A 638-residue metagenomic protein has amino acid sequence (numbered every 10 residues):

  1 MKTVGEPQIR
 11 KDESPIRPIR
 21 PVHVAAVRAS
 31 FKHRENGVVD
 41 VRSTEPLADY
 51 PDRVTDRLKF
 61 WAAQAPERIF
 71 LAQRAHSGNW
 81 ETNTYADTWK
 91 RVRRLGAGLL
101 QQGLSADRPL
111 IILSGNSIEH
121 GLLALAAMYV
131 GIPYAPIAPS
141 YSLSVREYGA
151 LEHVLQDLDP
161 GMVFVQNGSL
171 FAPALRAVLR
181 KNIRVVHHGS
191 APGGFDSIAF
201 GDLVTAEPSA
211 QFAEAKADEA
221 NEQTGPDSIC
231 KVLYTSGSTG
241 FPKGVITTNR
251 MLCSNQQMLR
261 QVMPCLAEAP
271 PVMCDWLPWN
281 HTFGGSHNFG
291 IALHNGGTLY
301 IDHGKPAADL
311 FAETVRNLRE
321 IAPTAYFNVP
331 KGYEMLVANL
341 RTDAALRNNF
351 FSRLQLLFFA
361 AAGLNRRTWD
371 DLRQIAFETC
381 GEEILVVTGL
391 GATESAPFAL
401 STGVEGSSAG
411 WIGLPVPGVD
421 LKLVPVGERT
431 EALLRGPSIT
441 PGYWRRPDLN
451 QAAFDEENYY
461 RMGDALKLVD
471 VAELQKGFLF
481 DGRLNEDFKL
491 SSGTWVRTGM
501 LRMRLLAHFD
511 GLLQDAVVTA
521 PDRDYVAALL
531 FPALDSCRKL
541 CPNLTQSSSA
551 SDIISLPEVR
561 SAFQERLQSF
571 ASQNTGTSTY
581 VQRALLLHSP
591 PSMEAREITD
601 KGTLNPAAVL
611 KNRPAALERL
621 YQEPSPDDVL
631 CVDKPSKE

Functional and structural regions predicted by a protein language model:
K2-H23, Y129-A206: Structural core segment of the AMP-binding/adenylate-forming
P46, L71-L122, S142-E152, G201-A210 (+2 more regions): Conserved AMP-binding/adenylate-forming core of the ANL superfamily
P66-I69, P192-Y234, F241, C265-V272: Conserved pre-ATP/AMP-binding loop-to-beta segment of ANL
E81-A86, N221-T224, C230-Q257: Conserved AMP-binding A3 loop
W89-L95, P208-E214, P226, V245-L266: Conserved structural elements of the adenylate-forming
V204, N295, V315, T324-F327 (+3 more regions): Gly/Ser/Thr-rich phosphate-binding loop
C253-V272, W279-N348: Conserved AMP-binding/adenylation subdomain of ANL enzymes
T430-L490, A520, V629-K637: Conserved ATP-binding/catalytic segment of the ANL
